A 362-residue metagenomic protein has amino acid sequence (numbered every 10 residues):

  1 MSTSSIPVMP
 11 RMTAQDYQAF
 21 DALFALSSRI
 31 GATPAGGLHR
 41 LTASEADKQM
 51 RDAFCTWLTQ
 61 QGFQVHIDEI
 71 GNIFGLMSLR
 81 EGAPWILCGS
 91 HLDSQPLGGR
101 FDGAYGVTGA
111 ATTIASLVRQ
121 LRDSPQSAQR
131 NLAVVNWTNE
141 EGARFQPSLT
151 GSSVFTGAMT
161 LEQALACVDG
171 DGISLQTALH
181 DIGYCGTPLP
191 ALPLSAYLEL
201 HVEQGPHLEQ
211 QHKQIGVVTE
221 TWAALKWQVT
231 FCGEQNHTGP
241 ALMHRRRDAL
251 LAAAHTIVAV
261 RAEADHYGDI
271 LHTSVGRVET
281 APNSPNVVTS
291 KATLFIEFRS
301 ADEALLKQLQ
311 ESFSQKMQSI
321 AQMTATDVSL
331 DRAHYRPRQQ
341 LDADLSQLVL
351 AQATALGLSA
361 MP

Functional and structural regions predicted by a protein language model:
S5-S44: N-terminal capping segment at the start of a domain
A32-S78: A non-catalytic alpha/beta surface segment that caps or lines the substrate-entry region of metallo-dependent hydrolase
W57, Q61, E69, I73-Y105 (+1 more regions): Catalytic-core environment of secreted peptidases
D68, S124-A128, G186-P190, P240 (+3 more regions): Flexible, glycine/charged-enriched surface loops at secondary-structure junctions
S94-D171: A generic, well-ordered mixed alpha/beta core segment in the N-terminal half of proteins
N139-E140, R144-A304: Midchain, well-structured core segments that form catalytic/ion-binding scaffolds
L309-Q318: Short amphipathic alpha-helices in soluble, non-transmembrane regions that often serve as interface/regulatory elements
D331-P362: An extended, acidic, His-containing surface patch that forms the Zn2+-binding/catalytic region of metallohydrolases
